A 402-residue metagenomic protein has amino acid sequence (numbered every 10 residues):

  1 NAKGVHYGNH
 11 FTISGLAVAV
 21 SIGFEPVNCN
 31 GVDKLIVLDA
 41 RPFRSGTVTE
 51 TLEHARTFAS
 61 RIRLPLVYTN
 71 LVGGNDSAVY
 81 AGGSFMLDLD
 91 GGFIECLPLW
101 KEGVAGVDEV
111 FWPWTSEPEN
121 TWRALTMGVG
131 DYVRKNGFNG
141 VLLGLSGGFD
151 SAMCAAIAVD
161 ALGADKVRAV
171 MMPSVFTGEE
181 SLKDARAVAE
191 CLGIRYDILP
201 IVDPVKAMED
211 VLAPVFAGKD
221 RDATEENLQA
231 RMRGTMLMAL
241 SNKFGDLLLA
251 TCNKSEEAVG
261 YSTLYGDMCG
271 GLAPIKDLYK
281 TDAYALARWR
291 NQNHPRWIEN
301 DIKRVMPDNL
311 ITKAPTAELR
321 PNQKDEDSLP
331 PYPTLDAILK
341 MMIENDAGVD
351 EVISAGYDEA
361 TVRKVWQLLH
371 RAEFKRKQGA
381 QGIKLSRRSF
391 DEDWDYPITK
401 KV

Functional and structural regions predicted by a protein language model:
A2-N9, T51: Active-site glycine-rich loop that binds ribose-phosphate moieties when present
H10-S21: Beta-strand-turn-beta hairpins that frame and shape the catalytic cleft of phosphate-ester-processing enzymes
L16-V18, K34, G140, L247: Structural motif
F24, R41, N253-S255: Short glycine-rich anion-binding loops that position phosphate/pyrophosphate groups of nucleotides and phosphorylated
V27-E102: CN hydrolase (nitrilase-like) catalytic-core segments centered on the catalytic cysteine and neighboring Lys/Glu
R63-L64, L89, F111-S146, S151-V402: ATP/NTP-dependent adenylation/nucleotidyl-transfer catalytic domains that generate, transfer, or process NMP-activated
P98-S116: A short, polar/charged loop-to-alpha-helix boundary motif
